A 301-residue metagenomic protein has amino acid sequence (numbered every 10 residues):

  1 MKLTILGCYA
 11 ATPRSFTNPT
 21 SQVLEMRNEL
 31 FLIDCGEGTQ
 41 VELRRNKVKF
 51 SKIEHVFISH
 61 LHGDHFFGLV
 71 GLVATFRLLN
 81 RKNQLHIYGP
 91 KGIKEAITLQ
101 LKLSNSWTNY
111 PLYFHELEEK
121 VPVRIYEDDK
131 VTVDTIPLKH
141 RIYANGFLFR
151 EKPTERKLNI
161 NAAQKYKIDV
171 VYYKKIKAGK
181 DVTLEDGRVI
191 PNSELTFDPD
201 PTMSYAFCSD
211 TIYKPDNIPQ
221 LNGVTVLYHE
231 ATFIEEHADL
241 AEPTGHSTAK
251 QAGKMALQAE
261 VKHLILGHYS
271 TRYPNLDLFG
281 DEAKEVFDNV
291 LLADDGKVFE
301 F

Functional and structural regions predicted by a protein language model:
M1-N46, K82-Q84, F147-F149, R156 (+2 more regions): Conserved beta-strand hairpin/beta-sheet module of binuclear metal-dependent hydrolase folds, prominently
C8-Y9, G38, L61, K91-G92 (+5 more regions): Active-site metal-binding loops of divalent metal-dependent hydrolases
F16, Y126-F207, T211-Q220, V226: Active-site-proximal loop/helix segment associated with metal-binding centers of metalloenzymes
G38-Y88, E116-E118: Active-site metal-binding motif and surrounding structural segment of the metallo-beta-lactamase
L69-T75, Q100, P274-E282: Metal-dependent catalytic neighborhoods of phosphoester/phosphodiester hydrolases
L85-G92, I265-G267: Short internal beta-strands
S104-L117: A glycine-rich helix N-cap at a beta->alpha junction
K177-V298: Cap/insert and terminal regions of metallo-dependent hydrolase folds
